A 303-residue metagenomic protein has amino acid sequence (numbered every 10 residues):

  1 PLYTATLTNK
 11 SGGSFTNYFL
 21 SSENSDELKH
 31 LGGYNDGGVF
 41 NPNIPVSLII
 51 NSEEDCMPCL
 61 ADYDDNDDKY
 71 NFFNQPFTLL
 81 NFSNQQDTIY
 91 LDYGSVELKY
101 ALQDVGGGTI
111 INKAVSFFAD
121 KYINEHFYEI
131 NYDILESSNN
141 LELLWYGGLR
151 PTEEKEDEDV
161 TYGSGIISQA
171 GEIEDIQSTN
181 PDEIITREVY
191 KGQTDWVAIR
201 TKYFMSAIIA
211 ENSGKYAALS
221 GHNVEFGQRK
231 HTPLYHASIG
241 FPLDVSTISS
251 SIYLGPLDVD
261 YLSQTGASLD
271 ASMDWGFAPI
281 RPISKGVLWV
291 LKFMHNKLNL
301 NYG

Functional and structural regions predicted by a protein language model:
P1-M273: Soluble non-transmembrane domains of integral membrane proteins
L262-G303: Cytosolic-side membrane-insertion boundary helix
